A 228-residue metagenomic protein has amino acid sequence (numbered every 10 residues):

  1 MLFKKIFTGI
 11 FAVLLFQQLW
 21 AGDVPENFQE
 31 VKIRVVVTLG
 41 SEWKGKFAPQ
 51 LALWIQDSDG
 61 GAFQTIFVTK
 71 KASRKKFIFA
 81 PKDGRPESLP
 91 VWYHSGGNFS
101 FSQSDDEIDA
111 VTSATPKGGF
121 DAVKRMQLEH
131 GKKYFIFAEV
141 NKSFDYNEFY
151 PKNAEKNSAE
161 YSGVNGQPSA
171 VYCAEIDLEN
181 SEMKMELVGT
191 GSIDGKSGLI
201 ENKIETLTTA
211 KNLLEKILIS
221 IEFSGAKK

Functional and structural regions predicted by a protein language model:
M1-K5: Positively charged n-region of N-terminal signal peptides that target proteins for export
T8-Q18: Bacterial N-terminal signal peptides
W20-E30: Cleaved targeting-peptide boundary
K32-K46, K71, Y146: Short amphipathic, basic-aromatic surface patches that mediate peripheral association with negatively charged
G40-E42, Q56-G60: Short solvent-exposed strand-capping/beta-turn motif centered on an Asx-Ser/Thr pair
A52-W54: Beta-strand signatures of extracellular beta-sandwich domains
S58-N147: Structured domain cores in non-transmembrane regions
K124-R125, E129, K133-K228: Glycine-rich, aromatic-bearing surface loops/beta-hairpins
